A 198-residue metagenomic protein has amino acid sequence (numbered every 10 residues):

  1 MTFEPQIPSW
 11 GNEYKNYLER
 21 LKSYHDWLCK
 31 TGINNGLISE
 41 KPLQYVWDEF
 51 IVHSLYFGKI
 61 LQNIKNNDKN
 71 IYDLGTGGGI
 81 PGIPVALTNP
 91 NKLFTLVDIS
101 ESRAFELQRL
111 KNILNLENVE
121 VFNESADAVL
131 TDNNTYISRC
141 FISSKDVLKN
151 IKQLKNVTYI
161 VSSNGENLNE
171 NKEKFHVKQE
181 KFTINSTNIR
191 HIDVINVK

Functional and structural regions predicted by a protein language model:
T2-N66, Y72, S102-F105, R109 (+1 more regions): Class I SAM-dependent transferase core
Q62, A86, I151-K152: N-terminal cationic-hydrophobic initiation segments that often serve targeting/anchoring roles
I64-N67, V129-T131: Glycine-rich phosphate-binding loop signature in dinucleotide/nucleotide-binding domains
D73-G77: Conserved S-adenosyl-L-methionine
G78-N91: Conserved SAM-binding loop of SAM-dependent methyltransferases across substrates and taxa, primarily the Class I
N91-T95, I99-K198: S-adenosylmethionine
